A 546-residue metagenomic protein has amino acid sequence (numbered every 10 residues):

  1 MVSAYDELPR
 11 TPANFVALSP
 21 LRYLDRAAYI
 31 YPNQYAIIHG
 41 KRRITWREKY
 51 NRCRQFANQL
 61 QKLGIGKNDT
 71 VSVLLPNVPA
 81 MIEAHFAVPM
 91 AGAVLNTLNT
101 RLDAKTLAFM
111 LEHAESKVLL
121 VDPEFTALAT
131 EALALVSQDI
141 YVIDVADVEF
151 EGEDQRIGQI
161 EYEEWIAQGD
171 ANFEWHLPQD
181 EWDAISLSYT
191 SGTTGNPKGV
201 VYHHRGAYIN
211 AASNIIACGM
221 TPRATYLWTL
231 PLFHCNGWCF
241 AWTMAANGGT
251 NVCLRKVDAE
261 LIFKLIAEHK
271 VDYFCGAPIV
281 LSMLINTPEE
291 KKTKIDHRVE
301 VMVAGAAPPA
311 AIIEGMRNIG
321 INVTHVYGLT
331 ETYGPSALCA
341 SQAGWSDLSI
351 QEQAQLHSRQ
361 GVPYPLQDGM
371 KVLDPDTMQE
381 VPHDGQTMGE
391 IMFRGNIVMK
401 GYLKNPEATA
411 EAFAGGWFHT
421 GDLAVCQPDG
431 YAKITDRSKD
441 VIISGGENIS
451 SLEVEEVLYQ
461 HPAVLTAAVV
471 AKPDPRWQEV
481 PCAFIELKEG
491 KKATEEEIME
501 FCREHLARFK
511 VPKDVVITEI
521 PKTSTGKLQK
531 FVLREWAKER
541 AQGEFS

Functional and structural regions predicted by a protein language model:
L21, N33-V78, I82-F86, D103-A108 (+2 more regions): Conserved AMP-binding/adenylate-forming core of the ANL superfamily
P32, I143-D144, Q159, A167-Y189 (+2 more regions): Conserved pre-ATP/AMP-binding loop-to-beta segment of ANL
T45-E48, I185-I209: Conserved AMP-binding A3 loop
K62-L63, M90-Q168, E489-K491: Structural core segment of the AMP-binding/adenylate-forming
L102, L119-V121, F274, G395 (+6 more regions): AMP-binding/adenylate-forming catalytic core of the ANL superfamily
Y208-T225, F233-D272, T287: Conserved AMP-binding/adenylation subdomain of ANL enzymes
A246, V271-G276, I285-Q355, D368-G369 (+1 more regions): Gly/Ser/Thr-rich phosphate-binding loop
P363-M392, P428-D429, K491-E495, Q529: Conserved beta-loop-beta connector loops within the AMP-binding
